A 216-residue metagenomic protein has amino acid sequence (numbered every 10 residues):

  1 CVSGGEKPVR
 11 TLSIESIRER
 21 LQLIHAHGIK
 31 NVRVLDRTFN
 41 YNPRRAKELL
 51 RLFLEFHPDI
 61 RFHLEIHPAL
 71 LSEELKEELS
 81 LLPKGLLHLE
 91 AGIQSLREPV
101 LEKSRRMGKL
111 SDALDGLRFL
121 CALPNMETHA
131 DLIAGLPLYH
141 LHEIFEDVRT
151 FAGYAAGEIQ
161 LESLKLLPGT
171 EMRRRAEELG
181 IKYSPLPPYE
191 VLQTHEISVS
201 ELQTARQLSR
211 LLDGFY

Functional and structural regions predicted by a protein language model:
C1-P124: Radical SAM [4Fe-4S] cluster-binding motif and immediate context
I24, G28-I29, A155, S209-Y216: Long hydrophobic segments that form regular secondary structure
V32, E127, E158: Hydrophobic "anchor" residues on beta-strands that sit immediately upstream of conserved functional sites
P43-R44, I93, P99-S104, A134-E143 (+1 more regions): Flexible glycine/acidic-rich beta-alpha junction loops that bind and position SAM and/or redox cofactors in anaerobic
L54-H57, R149-Y154, L179-S184: Short, structured secondary-structure boundary patches
S72-L79, P137-A155: Catalytic cores of alpha/beta
A113-G116, D147, A205: Hydrophobic side chains in well-ordered alpha-helices
